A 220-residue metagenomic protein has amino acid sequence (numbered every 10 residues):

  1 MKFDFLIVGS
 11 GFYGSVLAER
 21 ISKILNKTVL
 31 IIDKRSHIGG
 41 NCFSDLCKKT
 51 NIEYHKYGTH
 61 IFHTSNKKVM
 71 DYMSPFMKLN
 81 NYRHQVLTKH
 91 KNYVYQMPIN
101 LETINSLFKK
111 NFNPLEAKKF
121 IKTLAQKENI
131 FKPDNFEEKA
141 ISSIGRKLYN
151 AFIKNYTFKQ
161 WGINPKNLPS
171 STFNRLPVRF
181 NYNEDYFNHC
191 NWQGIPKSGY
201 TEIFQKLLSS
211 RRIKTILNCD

Functional and structural regions predicted by a protein language model:
F3-I31: N-terminal Rossmann-like FAD-binding beta1-loop-alpha1 element of flavoenzymes
G11-G14, S36-G39, E102, F158-K159: Short, solvent-exposed loop/turn segments at secondary-structure junctions
L17-A18, N41-C42, S74: Short glycine-/acidic-enriched loop or helix-start segments at secondary-structure transitions that form or flank
S22-K48: Glycine-rich FAD pyrophosphate-binding loop
T28, E53, K78, K214-T215: Conserved beta-strand segments of alpha/beta enzyme cores
L46-K56, E184-N188: Short glycine/proline- and charge-enriched loop/turn segments that cap or connect secondary-structure elements
T50-Q126: Dinucleotide-binding Rossmann-like beta1-alpha1 core, especially the glycine-rich loop that anchors the ADP
Y93-Y95, L101-D220: Active-site/ligand-binding neighborhood in enzyme catalytic cores
